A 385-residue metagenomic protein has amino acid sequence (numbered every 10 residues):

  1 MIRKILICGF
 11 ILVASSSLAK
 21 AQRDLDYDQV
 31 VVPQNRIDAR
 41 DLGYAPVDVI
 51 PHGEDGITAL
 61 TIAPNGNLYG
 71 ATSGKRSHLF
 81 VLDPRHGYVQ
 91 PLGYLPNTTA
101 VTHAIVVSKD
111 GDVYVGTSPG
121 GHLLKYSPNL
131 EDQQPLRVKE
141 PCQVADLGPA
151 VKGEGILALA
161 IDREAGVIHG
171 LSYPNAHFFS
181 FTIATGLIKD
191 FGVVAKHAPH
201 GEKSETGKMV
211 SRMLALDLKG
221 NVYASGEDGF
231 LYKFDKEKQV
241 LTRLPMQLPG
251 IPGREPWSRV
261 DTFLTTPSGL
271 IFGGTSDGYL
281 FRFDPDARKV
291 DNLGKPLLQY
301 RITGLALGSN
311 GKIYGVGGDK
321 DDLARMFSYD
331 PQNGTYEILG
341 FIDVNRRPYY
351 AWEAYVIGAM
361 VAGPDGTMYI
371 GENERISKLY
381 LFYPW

Functional and structural regions predicted by a protein language model:
V30-E54: A short helix->beta-strand "capping" segment at the edge of beta-propeller domains
V47-S77: Beta-strand-rich domains and repeat architectures in extracellular enzymes and scaffolds, especially beta-propellers
D48-G53, G93-N97, D146-K152, G192-K196 (+5 more regions): Surface loop/turn motifs at the tips and blade-to-blade linkers of beta-strand repeat domains
D55-A59, T99-I105, G153-A160, K208-M213 (+3 more regions): Repeated scaffold domains used in trafficking and secretory/extracellular systems, primarily beta-propellers
I62-N65, V107-D110, I161-A165, L216-K219 (+3 more regions): Residue-level detector of Asp-centered blade-edge/turn motifs that repeat once per structural unit in beta-propeller
L68-G70, D112-V115, V167-G170, N221-A224 (+3 more regions): Conserved beta-propeller blade signature
S73-G74, S118-P119, Y173, E227 (+3 more regions): Short loop/turn segments immediately following the C-termini of beta-strands
A354-W385: Blade-level signature of beta-propeller repeat domains, shared across WD40, Kelch, NHL, RCC1 and BNR/Asp-box propellers
